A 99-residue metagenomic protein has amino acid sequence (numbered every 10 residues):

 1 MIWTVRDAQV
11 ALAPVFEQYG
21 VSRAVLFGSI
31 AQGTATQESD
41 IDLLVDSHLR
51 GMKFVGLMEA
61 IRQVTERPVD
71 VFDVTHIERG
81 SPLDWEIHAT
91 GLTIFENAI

Functional and structural regions predicted by a protein language model:
M1-R23, Q32-Q37, H48-I99: Catalytic core of pol beta-like nucleotidyltransferases
S39-I41: Change "...and in nucleic-acid phosphodiester-cleaving endonucleases..." to "...and in nucleic-acid processing enzymes
